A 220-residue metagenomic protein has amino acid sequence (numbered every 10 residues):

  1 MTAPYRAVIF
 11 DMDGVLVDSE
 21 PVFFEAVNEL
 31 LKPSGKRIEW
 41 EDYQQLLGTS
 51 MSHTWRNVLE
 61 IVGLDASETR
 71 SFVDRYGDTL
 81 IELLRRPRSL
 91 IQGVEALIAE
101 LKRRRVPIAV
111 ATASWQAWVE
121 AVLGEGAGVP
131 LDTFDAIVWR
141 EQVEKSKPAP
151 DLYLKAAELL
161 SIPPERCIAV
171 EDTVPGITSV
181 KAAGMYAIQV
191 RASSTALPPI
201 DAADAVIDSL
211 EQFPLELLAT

Functional and structural regions predicted by a protein language model:
M1-Q44: Active-site neighborhood of HAD-like aspartate-dependent phosphohydrolases
M1-R6, A99, W115-T220: Asp-based, Mg2+/Mn2+-dependent phosphohydrolase catalytic module
P4, E82-V110, Q116-E120: Short, acidic loop-to-helix structural element flanking the phosphoryl-transfer center in phosphate-processing enzymes
V22, L46, S50, S89-G93 (+3 more regions): Short beta->alpha linker loops
F24, N28, M51-R56, V73 (+3 more regions): An amphipathic alpha-helix signature
L30-L31, S50-D65, A157: Helix-loop "lid/cap" segments that line or gate small-molecule binding pockets
K32, K102, K181: Anion (oxyanion) recognition and catalysis
L59-A96: Metal-dependent phosphoesterase signature
